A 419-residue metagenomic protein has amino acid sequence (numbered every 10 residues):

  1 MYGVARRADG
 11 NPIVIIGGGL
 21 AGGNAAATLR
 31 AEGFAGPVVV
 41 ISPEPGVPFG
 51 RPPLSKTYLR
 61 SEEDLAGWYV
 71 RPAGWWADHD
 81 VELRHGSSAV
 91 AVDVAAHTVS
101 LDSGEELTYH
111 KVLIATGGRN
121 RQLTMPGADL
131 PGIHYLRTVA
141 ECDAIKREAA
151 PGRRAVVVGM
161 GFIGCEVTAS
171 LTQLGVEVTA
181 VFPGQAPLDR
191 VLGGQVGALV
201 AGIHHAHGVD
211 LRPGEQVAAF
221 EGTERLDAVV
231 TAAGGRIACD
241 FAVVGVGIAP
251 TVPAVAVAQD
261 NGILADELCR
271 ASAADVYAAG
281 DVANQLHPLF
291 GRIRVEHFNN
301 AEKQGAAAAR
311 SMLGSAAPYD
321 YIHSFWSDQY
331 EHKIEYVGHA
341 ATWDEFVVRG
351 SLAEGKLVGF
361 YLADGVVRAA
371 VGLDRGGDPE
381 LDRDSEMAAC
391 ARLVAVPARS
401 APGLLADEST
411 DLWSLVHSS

Functional and structural regions predicted by a protein language model:
M1-V14, Y69-R154, V230-A232, F241-G245 (+2 more regions): FAD-binding core/adjacent interface of flavoenzyme oxidoreductases
Y2-E82, S170-V191, L381: Beta1-alpha1 glycine-rich phosphate/pyrophosphate-binding loop at the start of Rossmann-like nucleotide-binding domains
P12, I237-N261, H332-S418: C-terminal catalytic lobe of FAD-dependent flavoproteins
G17-L20, R137, G159-G161: Glycine-rich Rossmann-fold phosphate-binding loop(s) that bind the pyrophosphate of adenine dinucleotide cofactors
A35-P37, A77, L83-S100, L107 (+1 more regions): A Rossmann-like FAD-binding core segment of flavoenzymes
D129-A150, E224-V230, R236-A307: FAD-site-proximal beta/loop scaffold in flavoenzymes
A144-L192, V196: Rossmann-like NAD(P)H-binding beta-loop-alpha module
G291-V295, R310-A341: Active-site-proximal substrate-binding core of FAD-dependent oxidoreductases
